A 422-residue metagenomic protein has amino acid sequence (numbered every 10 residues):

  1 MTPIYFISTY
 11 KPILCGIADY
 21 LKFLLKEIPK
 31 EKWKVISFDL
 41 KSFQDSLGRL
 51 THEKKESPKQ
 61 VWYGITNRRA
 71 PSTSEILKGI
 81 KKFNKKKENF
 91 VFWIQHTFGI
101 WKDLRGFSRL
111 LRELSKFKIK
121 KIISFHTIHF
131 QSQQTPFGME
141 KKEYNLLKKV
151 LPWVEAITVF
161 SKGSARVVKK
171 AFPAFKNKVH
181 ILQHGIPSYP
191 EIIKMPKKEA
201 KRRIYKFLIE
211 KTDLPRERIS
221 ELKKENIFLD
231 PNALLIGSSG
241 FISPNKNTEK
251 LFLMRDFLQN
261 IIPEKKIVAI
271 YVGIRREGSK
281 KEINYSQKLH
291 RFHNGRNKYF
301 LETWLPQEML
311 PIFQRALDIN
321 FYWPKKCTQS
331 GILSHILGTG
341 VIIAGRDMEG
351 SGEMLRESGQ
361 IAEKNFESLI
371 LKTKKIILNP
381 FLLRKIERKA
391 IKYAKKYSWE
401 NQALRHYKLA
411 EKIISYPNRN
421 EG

Functional and structural regions predicted by a protein language model:
C15, F381-K412: A charged, aromatic-enriched C-terminal amphipathic alpha-helix characteristic of glycosyltransferases across folds
A18-K22, S243-F257, S334: A conserved mid-protein helix/loop that constitutes part of the nucleotide-sugar donor-binding site
L40-S42, V268-Q287: Glycosyltransferase donor-sugar binding loop
L151, I312-L317: Short alpha-helical donor nucleotide-sugar binding micro-motif in glycosyltransferases
K206-K211, I219-K246, F252-R255, I270: Conserved donor-binding/catalytic core segment of Leloir-type glycosyltransferases
G273, E282-L305: Nucleotide-activated donor-binding/catalytic signature segment of Leloir-type glycosyltransferases, i.e., the conserved
I342-G345: Short hydrophobic beta-strand element within catalytic cores of glycosyltransferases and related nucleotide-activated
E357-E367, K375-F381: Conserved acidic donor-binding segment of nucleotide-sugar-dependent glycosyltransferases
